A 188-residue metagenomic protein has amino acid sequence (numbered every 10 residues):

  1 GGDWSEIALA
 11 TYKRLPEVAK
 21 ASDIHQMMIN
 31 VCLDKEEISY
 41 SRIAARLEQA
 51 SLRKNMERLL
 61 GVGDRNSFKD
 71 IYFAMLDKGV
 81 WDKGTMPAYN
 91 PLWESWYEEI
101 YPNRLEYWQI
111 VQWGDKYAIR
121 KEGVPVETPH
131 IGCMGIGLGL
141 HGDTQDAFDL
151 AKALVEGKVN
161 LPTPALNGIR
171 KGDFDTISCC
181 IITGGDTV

Functional and structural regions predicted by a protein language model:
G1-V188: Extended catalytic cores of very large enzyme megasubunits
